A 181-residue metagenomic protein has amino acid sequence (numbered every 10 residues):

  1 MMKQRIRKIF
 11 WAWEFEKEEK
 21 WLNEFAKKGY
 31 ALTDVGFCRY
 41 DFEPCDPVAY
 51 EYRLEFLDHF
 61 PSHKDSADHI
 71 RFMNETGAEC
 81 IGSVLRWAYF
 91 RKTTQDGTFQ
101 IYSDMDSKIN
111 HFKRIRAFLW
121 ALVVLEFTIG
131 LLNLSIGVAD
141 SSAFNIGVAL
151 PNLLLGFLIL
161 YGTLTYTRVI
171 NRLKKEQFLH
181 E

Functional and structural regions predicted by a protein language model:
M1-E181: Terminus-proximal functional modules
